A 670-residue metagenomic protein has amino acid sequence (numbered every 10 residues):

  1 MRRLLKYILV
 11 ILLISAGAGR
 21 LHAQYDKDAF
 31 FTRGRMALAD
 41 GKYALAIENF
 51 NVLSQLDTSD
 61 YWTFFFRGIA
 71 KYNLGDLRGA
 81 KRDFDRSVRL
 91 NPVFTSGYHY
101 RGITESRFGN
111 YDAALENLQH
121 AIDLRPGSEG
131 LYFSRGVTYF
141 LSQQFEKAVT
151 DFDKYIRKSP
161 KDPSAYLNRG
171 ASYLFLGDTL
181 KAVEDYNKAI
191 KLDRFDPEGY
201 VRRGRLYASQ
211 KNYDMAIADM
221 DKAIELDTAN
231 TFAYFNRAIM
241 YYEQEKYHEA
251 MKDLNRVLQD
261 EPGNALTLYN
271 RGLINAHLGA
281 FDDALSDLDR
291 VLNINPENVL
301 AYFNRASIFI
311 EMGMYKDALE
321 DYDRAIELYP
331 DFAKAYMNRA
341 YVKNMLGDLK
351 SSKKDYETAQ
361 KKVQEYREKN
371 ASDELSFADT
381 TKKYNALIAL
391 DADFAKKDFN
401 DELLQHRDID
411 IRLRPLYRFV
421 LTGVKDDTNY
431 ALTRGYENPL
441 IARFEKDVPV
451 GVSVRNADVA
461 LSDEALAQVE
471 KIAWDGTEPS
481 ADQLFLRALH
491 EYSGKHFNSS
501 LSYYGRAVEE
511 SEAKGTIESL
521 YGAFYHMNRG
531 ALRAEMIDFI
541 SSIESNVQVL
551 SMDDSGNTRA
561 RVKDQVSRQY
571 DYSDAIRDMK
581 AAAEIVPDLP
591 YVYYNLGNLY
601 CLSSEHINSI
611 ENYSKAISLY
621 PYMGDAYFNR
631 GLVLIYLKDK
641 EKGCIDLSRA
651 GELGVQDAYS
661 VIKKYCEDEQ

Functional and structural regions predicted by a protein language model:
D26-D28, Y61-W62, T95-S96, E129-G130 (+13 more regions): Helix-start (N-cap) detector for alpha-helical repeat units in TPR-like alpha-solenoids, especially tetratricopeptide
T32, F66, Y100, S134 (+11 more regions): Canonical tetratricopeptide repeat
A39-D40, N73, R107-F108, L141-S142 (+14 more regions): Register position in tetratricopeptide repeats
E311, A333-S502, E509-Y521, E535-D571 (+1 more regions): Eukaryotic alpha-helical solenoid repeat scaffolds
